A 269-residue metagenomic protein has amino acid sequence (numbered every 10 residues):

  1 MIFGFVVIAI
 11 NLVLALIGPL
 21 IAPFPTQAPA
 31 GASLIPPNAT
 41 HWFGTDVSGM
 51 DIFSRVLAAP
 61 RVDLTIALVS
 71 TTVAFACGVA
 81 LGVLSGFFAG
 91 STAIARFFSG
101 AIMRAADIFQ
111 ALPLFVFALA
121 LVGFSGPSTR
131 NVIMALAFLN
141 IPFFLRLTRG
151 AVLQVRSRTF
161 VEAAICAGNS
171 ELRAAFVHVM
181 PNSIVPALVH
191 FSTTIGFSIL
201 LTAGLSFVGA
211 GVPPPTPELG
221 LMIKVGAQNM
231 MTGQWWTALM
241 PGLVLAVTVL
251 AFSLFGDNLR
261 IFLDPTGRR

Functional and structural regions predicted by a protein language model:
M1-T26, I102-A105: N-terminal signal-anchor/first transmembrane alpha helix
G18-L20, A67-A106, L119: Transmembrane-helix boundary motif in ABC transporter permease subunits
W42, D46, I52, G90-G150 (+1 more regions): Generic hydrophobic transmembrane alpha-helix motif, especially the helices
T45-M50, F88, A163-N182, I223: Short helix-to-coil transition segments within interhelical loops that connect adjacent transmembrane helices
T71, V79, G126-V177, P186-I195 (+1 more regions): Membrane-cytosol interface at the C-terminal ends of specific transmembrane alpha-helices in multi-pass membrane
V116-A120, F124, S128-A137, A187-L221: Non-cytoplasmic
G123-F124, V152, L201-L245, R268-R269: Glycine-rich helix-loop "coupling/hinge" segments at transmembrane-helix boundaries in multipass transporters
S125, L139, V185, S192-T193 (+1 more regions): C-terminal transmembrane helix and the adjacent membrane-cytosol boundary/short C-terminal tail of inner/organellar
